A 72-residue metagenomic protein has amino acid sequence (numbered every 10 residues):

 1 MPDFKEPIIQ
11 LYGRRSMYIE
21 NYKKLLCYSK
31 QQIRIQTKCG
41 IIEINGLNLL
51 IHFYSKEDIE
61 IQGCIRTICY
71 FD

Functional and structural regions predicted by a protein language model:
M1-D72: N-terminal intrinsically disordered, cationic/polar leader segments that include organellar targeting peptides
